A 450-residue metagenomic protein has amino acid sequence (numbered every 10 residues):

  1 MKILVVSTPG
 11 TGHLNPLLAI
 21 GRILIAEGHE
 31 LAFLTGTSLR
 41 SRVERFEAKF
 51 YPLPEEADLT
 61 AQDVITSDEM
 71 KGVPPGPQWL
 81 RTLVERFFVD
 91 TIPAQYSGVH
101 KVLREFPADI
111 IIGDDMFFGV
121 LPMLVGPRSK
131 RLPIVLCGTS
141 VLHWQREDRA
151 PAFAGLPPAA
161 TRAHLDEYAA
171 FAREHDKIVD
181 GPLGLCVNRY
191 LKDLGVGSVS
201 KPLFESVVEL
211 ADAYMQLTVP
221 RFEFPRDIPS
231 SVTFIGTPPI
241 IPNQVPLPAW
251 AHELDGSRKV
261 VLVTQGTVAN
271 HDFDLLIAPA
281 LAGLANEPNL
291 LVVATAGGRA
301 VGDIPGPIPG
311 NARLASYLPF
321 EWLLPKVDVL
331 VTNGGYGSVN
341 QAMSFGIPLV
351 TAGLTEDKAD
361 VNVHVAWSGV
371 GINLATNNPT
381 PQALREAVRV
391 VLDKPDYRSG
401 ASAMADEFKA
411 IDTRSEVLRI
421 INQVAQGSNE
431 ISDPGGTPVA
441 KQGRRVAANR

Functional and structural regions predicted by a protein language model:
M1-L53: N-terminal subdomain of nucleotide-sugar transferases
G21, S316-H364: A donor-sugar binding/catalytic signature common to diverse glycosyltransferases and related nucleotide-sugar
F33-L80, H164: Conserved nucleotide-sugar phosphate-binding/catalytic loop shared by glycosyltransferases and other
T66-P122, E167-E205, E209: Conserved nucleotide-sugar donor-binding subdomain of glycosyltransferases
F88-Y168, R221-F222: Conserved nucleotide-sugar donor-interacting segment of glycosyltransferase catalytic cores, predominantly GT-B
F106, P381-R450: C-terminal amphipathic helix plus adjacent low-complexity, charged tail appended to glycosyltransferase catalytic
T218-V329, Q442: Donor-nucleotide binding loops and adjacent catalytic segments primarily of GT-B fold Leloir glycosyltransferases
E356-A387, S399: Change "using UDP/GDP/dTDP sugars" to "using nucleotide sugars
